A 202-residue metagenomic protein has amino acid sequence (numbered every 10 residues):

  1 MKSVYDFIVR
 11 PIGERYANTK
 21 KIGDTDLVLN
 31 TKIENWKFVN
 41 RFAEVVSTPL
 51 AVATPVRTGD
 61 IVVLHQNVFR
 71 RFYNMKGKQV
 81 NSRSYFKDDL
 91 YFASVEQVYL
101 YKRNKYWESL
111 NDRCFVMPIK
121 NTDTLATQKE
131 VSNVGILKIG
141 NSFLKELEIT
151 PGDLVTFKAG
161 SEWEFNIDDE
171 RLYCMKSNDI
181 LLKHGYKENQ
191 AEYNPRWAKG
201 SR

Functional and structural regions predicted by a protein language model:
M1-R202: Acidic-enriched and Gly/Ser
